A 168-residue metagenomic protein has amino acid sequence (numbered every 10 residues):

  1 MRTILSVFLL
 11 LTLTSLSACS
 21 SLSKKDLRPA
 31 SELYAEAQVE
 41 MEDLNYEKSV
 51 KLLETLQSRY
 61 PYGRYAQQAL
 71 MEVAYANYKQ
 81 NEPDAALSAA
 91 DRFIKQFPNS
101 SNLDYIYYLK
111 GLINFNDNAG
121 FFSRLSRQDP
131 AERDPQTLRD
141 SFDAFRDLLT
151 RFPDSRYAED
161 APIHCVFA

Functional and structural regions predicted by a protein language model:
M1-F8: Bacterial N-terminal signal peptides that target proteins for export
R2, L13-A168: Acidic, polar-rich low-complexity tracts and alpha-helical solenoid repeat scaffolds
